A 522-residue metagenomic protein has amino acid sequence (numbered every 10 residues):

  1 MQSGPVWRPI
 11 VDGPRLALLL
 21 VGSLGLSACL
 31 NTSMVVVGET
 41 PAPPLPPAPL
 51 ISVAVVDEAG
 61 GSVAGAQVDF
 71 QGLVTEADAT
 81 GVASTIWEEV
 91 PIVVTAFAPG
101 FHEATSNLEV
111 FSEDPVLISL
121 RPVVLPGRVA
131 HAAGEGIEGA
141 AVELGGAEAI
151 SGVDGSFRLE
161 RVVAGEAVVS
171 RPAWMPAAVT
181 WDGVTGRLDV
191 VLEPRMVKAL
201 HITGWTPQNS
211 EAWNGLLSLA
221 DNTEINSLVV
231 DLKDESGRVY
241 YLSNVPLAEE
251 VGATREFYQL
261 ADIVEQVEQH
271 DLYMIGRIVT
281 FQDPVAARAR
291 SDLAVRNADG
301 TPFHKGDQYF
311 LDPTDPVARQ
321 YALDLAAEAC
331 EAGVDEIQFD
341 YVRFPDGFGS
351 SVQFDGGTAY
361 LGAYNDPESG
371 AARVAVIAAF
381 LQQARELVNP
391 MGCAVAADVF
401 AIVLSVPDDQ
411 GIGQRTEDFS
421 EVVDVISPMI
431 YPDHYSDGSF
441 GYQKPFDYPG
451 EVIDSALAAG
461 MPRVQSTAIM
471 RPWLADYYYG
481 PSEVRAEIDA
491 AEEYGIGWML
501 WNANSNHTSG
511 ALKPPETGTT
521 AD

Functional and structural regions predicted by a protein language model:
L30-L45, S106-P122, T180-V197: Extracellular beta-sheet/turn segments enriched in Thr/Pro/Gly and aliphatic residues
L45-A64, P126-G139: Structural motif
S62-A64, G72-S84, G136-G139, G146-R161: Short, acidic Ser/Thr/Gly-rich low-complexity loop/linker segments typical of extracellular and cell-surface proteins
E89-G100, V163-A173: A short, solvent-exposed beta-strand micro-motif common in secreted/extracellular proteins
P194-E211, F281-E328: Active-site-adjacent "subsite" loops/lids of carbohydrate-active enzymes
N214-R238, E331-E336, V425, Y494: Catalytic domains of carbohydrate-active enzymes, especially glycoside hydrolases
Y273-D283, Q338-Y341, A371-G411, S466-Y479: Aromatic-lined carbohydrate-recognition surfaces of secreted/lumenal glycan-active proteins
V423-D437, P449-D522: Substrate-binding cleft of secreted/luminal carbohydrate-active enzymes
